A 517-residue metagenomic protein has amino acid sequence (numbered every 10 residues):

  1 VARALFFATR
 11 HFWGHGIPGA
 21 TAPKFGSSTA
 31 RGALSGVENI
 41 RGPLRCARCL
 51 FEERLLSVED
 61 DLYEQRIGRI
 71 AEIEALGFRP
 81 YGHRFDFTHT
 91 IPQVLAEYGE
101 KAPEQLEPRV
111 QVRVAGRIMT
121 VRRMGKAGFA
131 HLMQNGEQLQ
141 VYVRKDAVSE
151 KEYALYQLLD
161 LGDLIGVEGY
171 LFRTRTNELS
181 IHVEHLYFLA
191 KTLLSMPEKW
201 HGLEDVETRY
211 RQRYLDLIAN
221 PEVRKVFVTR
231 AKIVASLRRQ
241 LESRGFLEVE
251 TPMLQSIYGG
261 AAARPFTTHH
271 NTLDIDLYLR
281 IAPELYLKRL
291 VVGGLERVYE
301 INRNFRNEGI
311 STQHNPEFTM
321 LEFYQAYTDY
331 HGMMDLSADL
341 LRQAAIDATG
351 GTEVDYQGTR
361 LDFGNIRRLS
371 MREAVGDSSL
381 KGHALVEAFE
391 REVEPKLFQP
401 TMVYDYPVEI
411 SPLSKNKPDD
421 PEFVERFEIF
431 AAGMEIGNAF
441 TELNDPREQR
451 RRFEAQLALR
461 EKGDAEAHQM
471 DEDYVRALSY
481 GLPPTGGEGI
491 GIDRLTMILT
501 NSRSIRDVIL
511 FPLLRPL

Functional and structural regions predicted by a protein language model:
A2-A4, A8-T9, A20-A22, T29-A33 (+1 more regions): Ala/Thr-enriched low-complexity intrinsically disordered regions
A2-R3, L34, R41, A71 (+1 more regions): Alpha-helical interaction segments
I17-P18, L50: Intrinsic disorder/low-complexity segments
K24, E38-N39, E52-E53: Intrinsically disordered, low-complexity polyampholyte segments enriched for Lys and acidic residues
L44: C-terminal, flexible cofactor-proximal segment of oxidoreductases
F51-L517: Class II aminoacyl-tRNA synthetase catalytic cores and aaRS-like
